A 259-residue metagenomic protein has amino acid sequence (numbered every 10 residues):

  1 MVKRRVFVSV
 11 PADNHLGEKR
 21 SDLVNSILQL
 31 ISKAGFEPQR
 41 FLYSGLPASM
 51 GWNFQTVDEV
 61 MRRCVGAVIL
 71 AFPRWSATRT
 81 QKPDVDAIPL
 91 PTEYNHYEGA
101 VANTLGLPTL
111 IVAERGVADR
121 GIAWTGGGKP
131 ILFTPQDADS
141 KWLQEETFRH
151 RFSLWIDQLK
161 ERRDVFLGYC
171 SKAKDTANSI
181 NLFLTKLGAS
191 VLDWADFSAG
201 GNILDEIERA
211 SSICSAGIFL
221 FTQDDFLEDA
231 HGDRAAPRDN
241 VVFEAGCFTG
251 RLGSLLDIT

Functional and structural regions predicted by a protein language model:
M1-A67, R151-F219, R251: Conserved N-terminal substructure of TIR/SEFIR domains
R63, P73-F148, I213-T259: Cross-kingdom TIR/SEFIR domain
